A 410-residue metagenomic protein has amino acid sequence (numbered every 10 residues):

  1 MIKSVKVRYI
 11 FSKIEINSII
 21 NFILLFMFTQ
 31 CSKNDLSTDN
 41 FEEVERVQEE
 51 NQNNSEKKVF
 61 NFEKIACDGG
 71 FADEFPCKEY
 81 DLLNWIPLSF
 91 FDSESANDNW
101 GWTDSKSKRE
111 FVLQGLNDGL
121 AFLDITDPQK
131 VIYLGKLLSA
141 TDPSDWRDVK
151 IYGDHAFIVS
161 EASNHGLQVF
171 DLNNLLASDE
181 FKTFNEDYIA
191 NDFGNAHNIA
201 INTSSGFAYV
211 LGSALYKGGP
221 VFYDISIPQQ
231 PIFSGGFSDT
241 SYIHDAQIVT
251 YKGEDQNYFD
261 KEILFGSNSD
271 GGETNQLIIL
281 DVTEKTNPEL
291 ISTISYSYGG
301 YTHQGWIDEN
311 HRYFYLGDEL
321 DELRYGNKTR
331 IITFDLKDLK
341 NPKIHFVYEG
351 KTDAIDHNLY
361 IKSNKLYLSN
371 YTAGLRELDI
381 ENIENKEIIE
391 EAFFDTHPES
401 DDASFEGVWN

Functional and structural regions predicted by a protein language model:
M1-I14: N-terminal secretory signal peptides that target proteins for export/translocation
E15-F22: Sec-dependent signal peptide recognition, specifically the positively charged N-region followed immediately by
F28-Q30: C-terminal motif of bacterial Sec signal peptides marking the signal peptidase cleavage site
K33-N410: Feature marking well-ordered beta-strand scaffolds used for ligand recognition
